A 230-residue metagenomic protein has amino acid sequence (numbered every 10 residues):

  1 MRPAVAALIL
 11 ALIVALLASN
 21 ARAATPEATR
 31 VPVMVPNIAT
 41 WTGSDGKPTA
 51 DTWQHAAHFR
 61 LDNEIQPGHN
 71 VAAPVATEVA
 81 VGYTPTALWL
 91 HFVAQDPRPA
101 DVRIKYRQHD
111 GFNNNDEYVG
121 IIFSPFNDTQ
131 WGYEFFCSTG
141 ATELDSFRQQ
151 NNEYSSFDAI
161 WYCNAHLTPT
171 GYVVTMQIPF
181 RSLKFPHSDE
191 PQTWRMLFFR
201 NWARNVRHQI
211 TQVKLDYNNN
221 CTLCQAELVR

Functional and structural regions predicted by a protein language model:
M1-R2: N-terminal hydrophobic targeting signals that begin at the initiator methionine
V5-A6, A28: Generic early N-terminus positional signal peaking at residue ~5-7
A6-L17: Bacterial N-terminal signal peptides
A23-R230: Structural preference for beta-rich elements and adjacent junctions enriched in aromatics
